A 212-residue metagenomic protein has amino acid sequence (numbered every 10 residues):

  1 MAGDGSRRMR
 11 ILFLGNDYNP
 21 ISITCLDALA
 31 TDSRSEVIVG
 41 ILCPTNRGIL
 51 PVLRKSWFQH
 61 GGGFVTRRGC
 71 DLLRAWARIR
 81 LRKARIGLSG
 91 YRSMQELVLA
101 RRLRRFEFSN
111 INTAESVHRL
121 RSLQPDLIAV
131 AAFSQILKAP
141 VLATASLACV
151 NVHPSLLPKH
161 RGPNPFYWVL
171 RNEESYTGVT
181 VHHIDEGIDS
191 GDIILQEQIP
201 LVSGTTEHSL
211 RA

Functional and structural regions predicted by a protein language model:
A2-A212: One-carbon transfer enzymes
